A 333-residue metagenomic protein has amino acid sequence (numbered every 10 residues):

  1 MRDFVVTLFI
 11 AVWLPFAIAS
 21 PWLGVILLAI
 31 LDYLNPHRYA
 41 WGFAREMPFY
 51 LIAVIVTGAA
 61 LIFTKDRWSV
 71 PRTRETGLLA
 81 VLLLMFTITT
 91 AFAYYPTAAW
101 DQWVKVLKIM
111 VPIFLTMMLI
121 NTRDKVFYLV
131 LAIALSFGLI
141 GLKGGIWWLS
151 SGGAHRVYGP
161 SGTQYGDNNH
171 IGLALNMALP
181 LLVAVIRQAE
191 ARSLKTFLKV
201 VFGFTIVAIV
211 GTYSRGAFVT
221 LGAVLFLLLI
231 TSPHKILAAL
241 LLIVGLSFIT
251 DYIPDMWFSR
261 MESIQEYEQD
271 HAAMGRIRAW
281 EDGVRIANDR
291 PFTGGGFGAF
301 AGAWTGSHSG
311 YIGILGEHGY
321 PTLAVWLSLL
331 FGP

Functional and structural regions predicted by a protein language model:
M1-D3, A44-L51, D101-V106, Q164-N176 (+2 more regions): Membrane-interface micro-motifs in multi-pass membrane enzymes
M1-I88, T97, D101, N121-L131 (+2 more regions): Transmembrane signal-anchor hairpin modules in multi-pass inner-membrane enzymes, especially those that act on
L8-A17, T57, A80-A91, K108-P112 (+4 more regions): Alpha-helical transmembrane segments of multi-pass inner-membrane proteins
L14, W100-W103, T116, D167 (+1 more regions): Hydrophobic alpha-helical transmembrane segments of multi-pass membrane proteins
W68-S69, P254-E262: Juxtamembrane/interfacial segments flanking transmembrane helices
Y94-W100, I109, N168, I206-V207 (+1 more regions): Short alpha-helical transmembrane interface motifs in multi-pass membrane proteins
Y158, G162, F258, E262-T322: Long extracytoplasmic/lumenal interhelical loops at the membrane interface of multi-pass membrane proteins
